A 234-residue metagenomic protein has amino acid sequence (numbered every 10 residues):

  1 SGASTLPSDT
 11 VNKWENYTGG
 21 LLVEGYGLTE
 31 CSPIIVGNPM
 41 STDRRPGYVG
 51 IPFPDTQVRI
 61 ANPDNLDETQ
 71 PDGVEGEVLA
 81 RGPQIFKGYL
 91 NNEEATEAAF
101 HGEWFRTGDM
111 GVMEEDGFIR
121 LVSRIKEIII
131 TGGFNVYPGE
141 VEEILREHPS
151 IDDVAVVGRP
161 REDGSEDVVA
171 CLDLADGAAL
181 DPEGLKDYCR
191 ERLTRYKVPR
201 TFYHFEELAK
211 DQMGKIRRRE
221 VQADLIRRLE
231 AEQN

Functional and structural regions predicted by a protein language model:
S1, V156, Y203-H204: Hydrophobic/anchoring residues in structured secondary elements
S1-G2, L6-G25, T29-I119, I125-I128 (+2 more regions): Conserved AMP-binding/adenylate-forming
G20, T56, I151-D152, R200: A structural micro-motif
V23, F202-F205: General small-molecule cofactor/ligand-binding pocket signal
P54-T56, G76, E166-V168, R200 (+1 more regions): Change "...and in nucleic-acid phosphodiester-cleaving endonucleases..." to "...and in nucleic-acid processing enzymes
G82, K87-G88, M110-K197, E207-A209 (+2 more regions): AMP-binding/adenylate-forming catalytic core of the ANL superfamily
A223-N234: Acidic/polar alpha-helix N-cap and adjacent early helical turns within long charge-rich amphipathic helices/linkers
